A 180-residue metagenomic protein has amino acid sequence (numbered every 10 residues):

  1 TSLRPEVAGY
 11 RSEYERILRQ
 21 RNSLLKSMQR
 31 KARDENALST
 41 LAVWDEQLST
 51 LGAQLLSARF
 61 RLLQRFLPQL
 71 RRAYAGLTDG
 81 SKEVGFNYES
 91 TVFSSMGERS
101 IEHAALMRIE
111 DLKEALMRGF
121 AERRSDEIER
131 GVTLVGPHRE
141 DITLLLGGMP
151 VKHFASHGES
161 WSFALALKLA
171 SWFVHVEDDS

Functional and structural regions predicted by a protein language model:
T1-L25: Extended, charged alpha-helical "arm/stalk" segments used for dimerization and assembly in large NTPase-driven machines
L25-A32: Secondary-structure edge/capping motif, primarily at the C-terminal ends of alpha-helices and the immediately following
A32-S180: Conserved NTPase motor "head" modules and their coupling/switch loops across ABC/AAA+ ATPases, GTPases, and GHKL ATPases
